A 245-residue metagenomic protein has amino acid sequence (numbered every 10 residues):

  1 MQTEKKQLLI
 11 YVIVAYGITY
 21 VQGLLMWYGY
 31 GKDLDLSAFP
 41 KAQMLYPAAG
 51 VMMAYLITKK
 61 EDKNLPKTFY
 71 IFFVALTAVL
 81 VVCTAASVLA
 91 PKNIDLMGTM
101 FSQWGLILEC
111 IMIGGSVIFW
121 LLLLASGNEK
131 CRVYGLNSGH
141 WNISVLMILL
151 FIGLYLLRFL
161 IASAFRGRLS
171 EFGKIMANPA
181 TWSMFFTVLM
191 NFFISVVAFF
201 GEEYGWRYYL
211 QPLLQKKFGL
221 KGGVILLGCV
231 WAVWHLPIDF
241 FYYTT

Functional and structural regions predicted by a protein language model:
E4-A198: Specific transmembrane helices
T19, Y134, E203, L214 (+1 more regions): Divalent metal-coordination and catalytic microenvironments
G153, G222-L236: Hydrophobic alpha-helical transmembrane segments of multi-pass integral membrane proteins, especially transporters
V188-F192, V196, F200, Y204-G205 (+1 more regions): Hydrophobic transmembrane alpha-helices of Major Facilitator Superfamily
F200-G228, Y242: Membrane-interface helix/loop boundary segments of multi-pass membrane proteins
I238-T245: Interfacial helix-loop-helix junctions of multi-pass membrane proteins
